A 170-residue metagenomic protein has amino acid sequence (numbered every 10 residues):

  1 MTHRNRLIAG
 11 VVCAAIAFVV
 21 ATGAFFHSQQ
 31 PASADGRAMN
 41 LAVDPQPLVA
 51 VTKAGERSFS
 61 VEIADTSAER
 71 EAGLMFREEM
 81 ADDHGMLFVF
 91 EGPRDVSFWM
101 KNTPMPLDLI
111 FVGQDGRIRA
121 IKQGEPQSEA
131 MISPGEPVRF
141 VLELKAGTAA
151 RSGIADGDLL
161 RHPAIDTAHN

Functional and structural regions predicted by a protein language model:
M1-A9: Twin-arginine (Tat) signal peptide motif
T2-H3, T22-N170: Compact, glycine-rich, soluble single-domain proteins
G10-G23: Hydrophobic membrane-insertion alpha-helices, especially the h-region of bacterial N-terminal signal peptides
